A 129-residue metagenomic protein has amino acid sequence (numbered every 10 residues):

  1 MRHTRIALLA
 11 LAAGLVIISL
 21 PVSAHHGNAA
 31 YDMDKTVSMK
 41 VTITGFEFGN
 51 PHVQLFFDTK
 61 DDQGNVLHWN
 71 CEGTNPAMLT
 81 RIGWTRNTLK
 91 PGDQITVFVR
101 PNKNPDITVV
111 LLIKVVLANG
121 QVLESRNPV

Functional and structural regions predicted by a protein language model:
L8-S19: Bacterial N-terminal signal peptides
L20-A24: Sec/Tat signal peptide C-region and signal peptidase I cleavage site
Y31-M39: Short coil-to-beta-strand transition motifs
V41-I43: Conserved hydrophobic positions within beta-strands
G49-K60: Short aromatic-glycine-enriched beta-strand elements
G73-R81: Short, structured beta-strand/loop micro-motifs enriched in basic residues and often containing a Trp
R81-T96: Short nucleic-acid-contacting surface segments enriched for D/E, G, S/T with interspersed K/R
N102-R126: OB-fold/S1-family single-stranded nucleic acid-binding modules
